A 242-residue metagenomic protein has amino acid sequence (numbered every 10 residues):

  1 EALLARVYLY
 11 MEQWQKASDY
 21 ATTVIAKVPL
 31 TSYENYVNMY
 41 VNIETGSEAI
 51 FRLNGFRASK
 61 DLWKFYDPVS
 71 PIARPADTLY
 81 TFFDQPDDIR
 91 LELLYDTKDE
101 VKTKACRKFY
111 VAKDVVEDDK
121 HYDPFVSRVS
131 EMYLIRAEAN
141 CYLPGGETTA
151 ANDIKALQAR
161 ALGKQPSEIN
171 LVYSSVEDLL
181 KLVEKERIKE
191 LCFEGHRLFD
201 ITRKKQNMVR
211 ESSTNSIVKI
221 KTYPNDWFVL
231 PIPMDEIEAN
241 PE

Functional and structural regions predicted by a protein language model:
E1-S70, T78, F83-E242: Acidic/polar-rich alpha-helix caps and helix-coil junctions
A73: Extracytoplasmic/periplasmic substrate-binding proteins
